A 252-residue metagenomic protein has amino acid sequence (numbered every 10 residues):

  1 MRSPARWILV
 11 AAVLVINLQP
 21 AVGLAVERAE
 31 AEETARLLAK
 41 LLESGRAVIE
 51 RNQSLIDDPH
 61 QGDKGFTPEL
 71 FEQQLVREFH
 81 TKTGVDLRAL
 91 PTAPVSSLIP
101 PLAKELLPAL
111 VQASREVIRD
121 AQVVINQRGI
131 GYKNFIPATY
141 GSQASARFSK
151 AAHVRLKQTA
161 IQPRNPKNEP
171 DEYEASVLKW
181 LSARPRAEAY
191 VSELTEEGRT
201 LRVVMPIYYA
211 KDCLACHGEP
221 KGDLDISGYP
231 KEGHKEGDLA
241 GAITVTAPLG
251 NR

Functional and structural regions predicted by a protein language model:
M1-L9: Bacterial N-terminal signal peptides that target proteins for export
P4-A5, L18, R28: Generic alpha-helix initiation/capping and coil-helix boundary signal
I8, K211-L214, R252: A broad, structure-centric signal for solvent-exposed, well-ordered loop/edge residues that line or flank functional
V15-G23: C-terminal segment of classical bacterial N-terminal signal peptides
G23-Y208, G222-R252: Extracytoplasmic c-type cytochrome modules immediately beyond a signal peptide or single-pass transmembrane anchor
Y209-K221: The canonical Cys-X-X-Cys-His
